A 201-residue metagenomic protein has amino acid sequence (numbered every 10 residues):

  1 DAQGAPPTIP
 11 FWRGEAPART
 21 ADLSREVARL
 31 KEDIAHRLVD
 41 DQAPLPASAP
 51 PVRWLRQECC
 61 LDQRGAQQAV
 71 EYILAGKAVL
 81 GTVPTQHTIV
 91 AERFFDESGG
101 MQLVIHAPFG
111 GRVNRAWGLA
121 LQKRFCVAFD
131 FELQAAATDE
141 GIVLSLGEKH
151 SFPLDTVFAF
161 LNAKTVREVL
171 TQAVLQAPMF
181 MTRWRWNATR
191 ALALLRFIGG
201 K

Functional and structural regions predicted by a protein language model:
D1-K201: C-terminal effector modules of nucleic-acid-centric enzymes and ribosome-associated factors
